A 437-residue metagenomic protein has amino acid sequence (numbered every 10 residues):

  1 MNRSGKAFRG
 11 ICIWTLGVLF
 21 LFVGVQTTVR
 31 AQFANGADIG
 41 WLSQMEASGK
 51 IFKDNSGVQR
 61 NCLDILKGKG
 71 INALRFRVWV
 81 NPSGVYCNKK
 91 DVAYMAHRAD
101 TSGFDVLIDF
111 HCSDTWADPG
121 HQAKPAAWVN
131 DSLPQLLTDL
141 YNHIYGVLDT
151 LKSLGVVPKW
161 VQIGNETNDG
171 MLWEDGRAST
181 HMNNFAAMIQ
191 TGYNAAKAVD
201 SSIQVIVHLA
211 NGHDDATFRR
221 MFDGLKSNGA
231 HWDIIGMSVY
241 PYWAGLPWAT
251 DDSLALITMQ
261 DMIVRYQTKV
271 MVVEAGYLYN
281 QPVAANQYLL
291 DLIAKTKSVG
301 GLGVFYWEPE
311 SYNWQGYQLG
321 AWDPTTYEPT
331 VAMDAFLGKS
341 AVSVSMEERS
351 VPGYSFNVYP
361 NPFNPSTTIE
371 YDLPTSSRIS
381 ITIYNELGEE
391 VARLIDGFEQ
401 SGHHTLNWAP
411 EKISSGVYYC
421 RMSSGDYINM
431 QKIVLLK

Functional and structural regions predicted by a protein language model:
S4, E348-Y359, F363-K437: C-terminal outer-membrane/trafficking sorting elements
C12-G24: Bacterial N-terminal signal peptides
V25-A31: Sec/Tat signal peptide C-region and signal peptidase I cleavage site
A31-C62: Boundary/entry segment of secreted carbohydrate-active catalytic domains
N35-A37, L74-F76, V106-F110, K159-I163 (+4 more regions): Hydrophobic faces of well-ordered beta-strands that scaffold small-molecule active sites in alpha/beta enzyme cores
A47-I51, D261, Y279-D291, K295 (+1 more regions): Aromatic-rich peripheral "rim/lid" segments of glycoside hydrolase catalytic domains that contact and position glycan
V58-A117, H121, S179-I206, T250-D252 (+1 more regions): Aromatic-lined substrate-binding rim segments of carbohydrate-active enzymes
N88-D91, D118-G224, G229-W232, A244-I257 (+2 more regions): Active-site cleft segment of glycoside hydrolase catalytic domains centered on the general acid/base Glu
